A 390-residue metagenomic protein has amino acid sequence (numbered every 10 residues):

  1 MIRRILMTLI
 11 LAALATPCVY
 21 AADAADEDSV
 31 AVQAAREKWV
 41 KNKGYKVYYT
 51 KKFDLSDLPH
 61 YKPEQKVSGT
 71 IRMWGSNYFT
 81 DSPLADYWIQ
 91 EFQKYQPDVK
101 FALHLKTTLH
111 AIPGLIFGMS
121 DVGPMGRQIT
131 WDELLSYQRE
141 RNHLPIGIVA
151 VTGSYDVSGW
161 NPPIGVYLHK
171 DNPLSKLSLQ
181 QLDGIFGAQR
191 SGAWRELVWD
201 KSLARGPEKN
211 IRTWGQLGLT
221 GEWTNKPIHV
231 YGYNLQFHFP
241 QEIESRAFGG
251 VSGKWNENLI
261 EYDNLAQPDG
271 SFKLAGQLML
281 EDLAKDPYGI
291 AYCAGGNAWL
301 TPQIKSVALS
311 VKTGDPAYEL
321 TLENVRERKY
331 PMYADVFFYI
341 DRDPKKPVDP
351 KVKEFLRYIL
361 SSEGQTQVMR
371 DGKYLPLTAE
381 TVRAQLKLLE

Functional and structural regions predicted by a protein language model:
M1-M7: Bacterial N-terminal signal peptides that target proteins for export
M7-P17: Bacterial N-terminal signal peptides
A22-E390: Flexible loop/hinge segments at secondary-structure junctions
